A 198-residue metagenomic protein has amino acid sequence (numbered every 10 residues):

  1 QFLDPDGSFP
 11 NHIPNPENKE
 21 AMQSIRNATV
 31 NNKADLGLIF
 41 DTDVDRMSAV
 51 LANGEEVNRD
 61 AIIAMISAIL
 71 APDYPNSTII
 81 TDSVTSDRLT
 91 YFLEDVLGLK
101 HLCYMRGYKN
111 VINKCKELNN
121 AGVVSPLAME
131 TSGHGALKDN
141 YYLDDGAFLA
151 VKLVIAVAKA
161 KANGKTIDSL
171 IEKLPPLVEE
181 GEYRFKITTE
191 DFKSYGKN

Functional and structural regions predicted by a protein language model:
Q1-A49: N-terminal small/polar loop signature for handling phosphorylated ligands or for N-terminal nucleophile
Q1-F2, E56-A61, G98-R106: Short hydrophobic/aromatic-enriched beta-strand-loop microsegments
G7-I13, S67-L70, V111-K116: Short, charged, surface-exposed secondary-structure boundary motifs
M22, R26, L38, D43 (+4 more regions): Buried hydrophobic positions in well-ordered alpha/beta secondary-structure cores of metabolic enzymes
L36-G37, T42-N53, C115-N120, V124-M129: Self-splicing inteins and homing endonuclease
D45-A64, L89-T90: Short Gly/Thr/Asp-enriched flexible loops that form oxyanion-binding sites at enzyme active sites
E55-Y74, G146-V154: Gly/Ser/Thr-rich active-site loops/lids in small-molecule metabolic enzymes that frequently grip phosphoryl groups
Y74-N198: Phosphate-binding and adjacent anionic-ligand microenvironments
